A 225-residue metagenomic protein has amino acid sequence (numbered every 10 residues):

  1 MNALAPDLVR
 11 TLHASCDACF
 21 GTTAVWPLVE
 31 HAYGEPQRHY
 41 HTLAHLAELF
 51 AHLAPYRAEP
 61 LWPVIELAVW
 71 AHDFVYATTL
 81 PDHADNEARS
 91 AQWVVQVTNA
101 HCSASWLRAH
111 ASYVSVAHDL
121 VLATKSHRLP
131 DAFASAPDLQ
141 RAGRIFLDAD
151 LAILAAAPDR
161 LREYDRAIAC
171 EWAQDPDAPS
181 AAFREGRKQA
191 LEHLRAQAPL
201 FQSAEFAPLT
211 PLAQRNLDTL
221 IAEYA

Functional and structural regions predicted by a protein language model:
N2-D7, T11-S15, G34-H41, A51-W62 (+2 more regions): Divalent metal-dependent phosphate-bond-processing catalytic cores, especially two-metal-ion Mg2+/Mn2+ enzymes that act
H13-A32, H45: Short alpha-helical hairpin
A24, P60-V64, D85, S112-V116: Alpha-helix N-cap and coil->helix boundary residues
Y33, Q37, D73-T79, T98 (+1 more regions): Short amphipathic alpha-helical interaction patches enriched in hydrophobic/aromatic residues with interspersed Lys/Arg
H41-A44, D85: Aromatic- and histidine-enriched alpha-helix N-cap/loop-to-helix transition segments that scaffold the rims
L49, D85-A100: An active-site-proximal "capping" alpha-helix that borders the catalytic cofactor pocket
L49, W62-T79, S90, A117-K125: His-Asp-centered metal-binding catalytic motifs of divalent-metal-dependent phosphohydrolases/nucleases
W93, V97-A149: Charged mid-protein connector segments
